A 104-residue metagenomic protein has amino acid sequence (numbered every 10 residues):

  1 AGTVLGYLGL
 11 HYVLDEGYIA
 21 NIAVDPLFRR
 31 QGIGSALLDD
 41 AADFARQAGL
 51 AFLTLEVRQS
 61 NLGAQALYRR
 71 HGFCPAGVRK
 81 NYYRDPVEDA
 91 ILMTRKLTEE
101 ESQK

Functional and structural regions predicted by a protein language model:
A1-R29, L38-D40, F44-A48, K96-K104: Acetyl-CoA-dependent GNAT
G2, G6, R30-G34, N61 (+1 more regions): Conserved phosphate-binding and hydrolysis motifs of nucleotide-dependent enzymes
G9, Y18, A23, G32 (+3 more regions): Conserved beta-strand segments that form the floor/walls of ligand-binding pockets within enzyme and binding domains
Y12-L14, Q59, V87: A short coil/beta-turn micro-motif at the C-terminal edge of the histidine kinase catalytic ATP-binding domain
D25, R29, R58-S60, D85: Residue-level recognition of the GNAT/N-acetyltransferase active site
G34, L38, S60-A64, N81-P86: Short glycine/proline-centered loop/turn elements that form peptide/ligand docking sites
T54-E56, R69, C74-I91: Conserved catalytic-core motifs of GNAT/GCN5-like acyltransferases
